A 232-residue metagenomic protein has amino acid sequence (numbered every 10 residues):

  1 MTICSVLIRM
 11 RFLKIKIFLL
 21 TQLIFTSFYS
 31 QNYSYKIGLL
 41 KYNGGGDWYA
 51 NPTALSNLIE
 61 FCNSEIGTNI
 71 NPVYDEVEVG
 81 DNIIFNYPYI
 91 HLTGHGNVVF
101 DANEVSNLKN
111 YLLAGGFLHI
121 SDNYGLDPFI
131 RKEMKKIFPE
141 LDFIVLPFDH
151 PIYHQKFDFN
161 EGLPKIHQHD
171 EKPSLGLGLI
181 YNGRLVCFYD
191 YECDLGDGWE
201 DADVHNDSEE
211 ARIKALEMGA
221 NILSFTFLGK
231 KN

Functional and structural regions predicted by a protein language model:
R9-K16: Positively charged n-region of N-terminal signal peptides that target proteins for export
K16-T26: Bacterial N-terminal signal peptides
S30-Y89, T93-G96, D194-L195, W199-N232: Aromatic-Pro/Gly-enriched surface loop or interdomain linker that acts as a lid/target-recognition segment
Y33-Y35, F85-I90, L113-F117, L141 (+1 more regions): Loop/turn elements at helix/coil->beta-strand transitions in domains of secreted/extracellular proteins
Y35-K36, K41-G45, T53-A54, D127-D203 (+1 more regions): An acidic, glycine-rich "communication" segment
I37, Y89-P128: Short alpha-beta junction capping motif
N69-V77, I120-N123, L141-P147, N232: Surface-exposed patches in mature extracellular/periplasmic domains of secreted proteins
